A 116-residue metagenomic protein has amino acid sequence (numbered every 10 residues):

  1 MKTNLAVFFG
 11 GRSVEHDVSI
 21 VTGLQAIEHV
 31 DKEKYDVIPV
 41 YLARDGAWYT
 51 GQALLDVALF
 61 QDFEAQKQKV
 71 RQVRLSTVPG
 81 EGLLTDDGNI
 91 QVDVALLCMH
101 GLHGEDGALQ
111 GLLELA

Functional and structural regions predicted by a protein language model:
M1-A116: ATP-binding N-terminal substructure of ATP-dependent carboxylate-amine bond-forming enzymes
